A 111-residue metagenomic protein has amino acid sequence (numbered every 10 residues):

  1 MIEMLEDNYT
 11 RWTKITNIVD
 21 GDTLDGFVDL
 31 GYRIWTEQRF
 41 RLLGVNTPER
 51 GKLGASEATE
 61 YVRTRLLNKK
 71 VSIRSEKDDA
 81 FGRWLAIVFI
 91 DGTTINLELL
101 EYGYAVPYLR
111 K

Functional and structural regions predicted by a protein language model:
M1-K111: Small beta-barrel nucleic-acid-binding modules, primarily SNase/OB-fold domains and secondarily Tudor-like barrels
